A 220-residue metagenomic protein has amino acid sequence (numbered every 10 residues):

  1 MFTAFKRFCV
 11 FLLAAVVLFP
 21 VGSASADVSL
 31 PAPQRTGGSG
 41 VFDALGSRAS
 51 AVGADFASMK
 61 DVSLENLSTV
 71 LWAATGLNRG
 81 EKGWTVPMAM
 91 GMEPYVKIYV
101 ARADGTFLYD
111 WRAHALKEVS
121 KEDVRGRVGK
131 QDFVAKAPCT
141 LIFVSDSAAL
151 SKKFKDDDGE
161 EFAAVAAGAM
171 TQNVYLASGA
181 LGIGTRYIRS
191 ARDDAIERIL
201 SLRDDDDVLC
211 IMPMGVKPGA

Functional and structural regions predicted by a protein language model:
M1-L12: Bacterial N-terminal signal peptides that target proteins for export
V10-P20: Bacterial N-terminal signal peptides
A24-A137: N-terminal amphipathic, basic helical "cap/leader" segment at the start of enzyme domains
P33, V144-D146, K217: Generic beta-structure capping elements
R48, V70, I98, C139-L150 (+1 more regions): Small-aliphatic-rich amphipathic alpha-helix that forms the alpha element of a beta-alpha
G76-N78, G105, S147-L150, P218: Solvent-exposed loop/turn segments at secondary-structure junctions within structured extracellular/periplasmic domains
K136-P138, D206-D207: Short coil/turn connectors at secondary-structure junctions
L202-A220: A glycine-rich helix N-cap at a beta->alpha junction
